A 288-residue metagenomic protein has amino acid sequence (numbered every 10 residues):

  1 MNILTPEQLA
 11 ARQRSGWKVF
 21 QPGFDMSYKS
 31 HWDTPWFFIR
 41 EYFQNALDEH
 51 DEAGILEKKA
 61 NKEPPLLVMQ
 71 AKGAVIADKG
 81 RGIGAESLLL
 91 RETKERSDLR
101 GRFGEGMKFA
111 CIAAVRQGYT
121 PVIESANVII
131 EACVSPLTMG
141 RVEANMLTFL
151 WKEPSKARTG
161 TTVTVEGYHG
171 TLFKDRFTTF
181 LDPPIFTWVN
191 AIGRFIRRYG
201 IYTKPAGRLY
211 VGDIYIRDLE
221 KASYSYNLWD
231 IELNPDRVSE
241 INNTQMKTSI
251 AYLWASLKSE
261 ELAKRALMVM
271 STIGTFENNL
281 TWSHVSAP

Functional and structural regions predicted by a protein language model:
M1-E41, A46-E63, Y119-V122, A126-P288: N-terminal assembly/transducer modules of large multi-domain enzymes, emphasizing dimerization/partner-binding
E63-A74: Short beta-strand-loop-beta element adjacent to the nucleotide/active-site pocket used for signaling
K72-C133: Flexible ATP-lid and adjacent glycine-rich G1/G2 motifs of the Bergerat
